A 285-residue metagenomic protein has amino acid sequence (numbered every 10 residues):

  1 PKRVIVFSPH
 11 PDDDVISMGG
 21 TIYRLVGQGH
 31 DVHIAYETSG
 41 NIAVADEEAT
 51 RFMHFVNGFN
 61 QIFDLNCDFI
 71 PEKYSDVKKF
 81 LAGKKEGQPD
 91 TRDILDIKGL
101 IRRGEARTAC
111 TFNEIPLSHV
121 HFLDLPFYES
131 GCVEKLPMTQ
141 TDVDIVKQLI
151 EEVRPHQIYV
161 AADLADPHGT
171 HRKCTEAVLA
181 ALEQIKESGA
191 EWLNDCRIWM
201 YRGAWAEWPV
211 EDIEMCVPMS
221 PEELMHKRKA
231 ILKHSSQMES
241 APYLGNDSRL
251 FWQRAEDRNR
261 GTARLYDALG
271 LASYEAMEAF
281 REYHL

Functional and structural regions predicted by a protein language model:
P1-P11, V15-N194, M200, M225-K233 (+3 more regions): Active-site beta-strand->loop->alpha-helix modules in alpha/beta enzyme cores, enriched in Gly/His/Asp(Glu)
I198-W199, V217: A broad, low-specificity signal marking well-ordered, structured residues that form hydrophobic/aromatic
M200-A206: Active-site segments of SGNH/GDSL-like serine hydrolases that catalyze O-acetyl group transfer/hydrolysis on lipids
A206-T262: A conserved mid-domain beta-alpha-beta active-site/ligand-binding segment of alpha/beta enzyme cores
